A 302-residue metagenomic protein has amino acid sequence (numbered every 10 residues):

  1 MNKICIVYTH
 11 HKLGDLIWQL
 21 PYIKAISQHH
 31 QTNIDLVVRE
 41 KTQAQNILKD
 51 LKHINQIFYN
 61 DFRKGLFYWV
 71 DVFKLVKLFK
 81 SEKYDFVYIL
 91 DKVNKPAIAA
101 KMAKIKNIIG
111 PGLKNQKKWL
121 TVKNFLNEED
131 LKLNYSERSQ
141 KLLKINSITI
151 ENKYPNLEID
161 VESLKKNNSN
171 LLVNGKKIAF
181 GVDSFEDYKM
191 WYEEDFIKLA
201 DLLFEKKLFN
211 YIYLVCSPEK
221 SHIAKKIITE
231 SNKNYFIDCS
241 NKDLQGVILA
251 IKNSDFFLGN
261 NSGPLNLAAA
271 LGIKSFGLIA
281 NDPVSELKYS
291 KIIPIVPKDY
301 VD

Functional and structural regions predicted by a protein language model:
M1-D302: Catalytic machinery of carbohydrate-active enzymes, primarily nucleotide-sugar-dependent glycosyltransferases
